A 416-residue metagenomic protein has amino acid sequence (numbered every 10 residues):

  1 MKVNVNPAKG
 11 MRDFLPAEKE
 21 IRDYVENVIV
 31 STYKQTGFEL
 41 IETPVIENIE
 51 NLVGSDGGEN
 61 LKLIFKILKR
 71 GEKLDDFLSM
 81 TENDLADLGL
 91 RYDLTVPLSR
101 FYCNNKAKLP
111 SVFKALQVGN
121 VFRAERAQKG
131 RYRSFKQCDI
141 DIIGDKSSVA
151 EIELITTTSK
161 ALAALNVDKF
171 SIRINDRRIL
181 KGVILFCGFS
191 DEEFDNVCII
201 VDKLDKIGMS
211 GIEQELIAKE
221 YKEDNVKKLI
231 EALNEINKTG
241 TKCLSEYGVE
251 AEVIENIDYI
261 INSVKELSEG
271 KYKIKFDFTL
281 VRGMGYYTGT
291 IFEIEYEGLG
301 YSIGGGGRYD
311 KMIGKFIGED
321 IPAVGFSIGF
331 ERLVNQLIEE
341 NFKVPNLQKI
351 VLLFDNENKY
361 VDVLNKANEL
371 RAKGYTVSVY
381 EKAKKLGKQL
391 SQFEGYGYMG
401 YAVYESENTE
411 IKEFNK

Functional and structural regions predicted by a protein language model:
M1-Y92, V96, I152, T156 (+1 more regions): TRNA-binding/sensing appendages of the translation machinery
K2-L15, F194-C243: N-terminal targeting/leader regions
I21-T36, E47-N48, E82-L85, D93-A107 (+2 more regions): Positively charged, Gly/Ser-enriched RNA/tRNA-binding surfaces
V53-G57, A127-R133, V183-C187, Y287-T288: Short acidic, glycine/serine/threonine-rich loops at helix termini
N60-L74, G188-G211: Acidic, His- and aromatic-enriched active-site or binding-groove loops in soluble protein domains that engage sugars
F65-F77, I199, Y401-K416: Short, basic, helix/turn surface patches
Y132-C138, I174-G182: Short, conserved phosphate-binding/catalytic loop or strand-edge motifs used in phosphoryl-/nucleotidyl-transfer
K169-R178, V197, K275-V281: Short, surface-exposed recognition loops or helix-turn segments adjacent to catalytic cores
